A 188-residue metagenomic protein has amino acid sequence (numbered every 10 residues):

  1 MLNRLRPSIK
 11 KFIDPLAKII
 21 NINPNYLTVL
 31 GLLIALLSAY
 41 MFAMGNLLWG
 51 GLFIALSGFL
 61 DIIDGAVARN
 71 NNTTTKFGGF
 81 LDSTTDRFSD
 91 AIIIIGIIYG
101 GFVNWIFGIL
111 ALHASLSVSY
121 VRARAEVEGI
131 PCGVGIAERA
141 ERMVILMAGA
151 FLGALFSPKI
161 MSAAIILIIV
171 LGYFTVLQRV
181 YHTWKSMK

Functional and structural regions predicted by a protein language model:
M1-G58, S89-K188: Hydrophobic alpha-helical transmembrane segments
S57-L60, G78: Hydrophobic "anchor" residues on beta-strands that sit immediately upstream of conserved functional sites
D61, D82, S115: Conserved G/P- and acidic residue-centered "switch" motifs that form tight phosphate/ATP-binding loops in soluble
I62-A66, Y120: Residue-level hotspots within transmembrane alpha-helices of multi-pass secondary transporters
G65-I106: Basic, amphipathic juxtamembrane/active-site segments that coordinate anionic phosphate or diphosphate groups
